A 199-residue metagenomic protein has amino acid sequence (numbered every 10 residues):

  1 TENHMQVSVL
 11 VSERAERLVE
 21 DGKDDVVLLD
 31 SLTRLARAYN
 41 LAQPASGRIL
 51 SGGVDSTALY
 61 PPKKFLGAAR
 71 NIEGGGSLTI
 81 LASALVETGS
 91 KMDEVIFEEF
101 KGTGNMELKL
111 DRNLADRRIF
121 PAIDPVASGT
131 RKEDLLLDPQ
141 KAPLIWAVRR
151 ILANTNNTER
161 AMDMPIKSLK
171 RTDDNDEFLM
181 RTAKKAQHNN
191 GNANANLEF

Functional and structural regions predicted by a protein language model:
T1-F199: P-loop NTPase catalytic core
